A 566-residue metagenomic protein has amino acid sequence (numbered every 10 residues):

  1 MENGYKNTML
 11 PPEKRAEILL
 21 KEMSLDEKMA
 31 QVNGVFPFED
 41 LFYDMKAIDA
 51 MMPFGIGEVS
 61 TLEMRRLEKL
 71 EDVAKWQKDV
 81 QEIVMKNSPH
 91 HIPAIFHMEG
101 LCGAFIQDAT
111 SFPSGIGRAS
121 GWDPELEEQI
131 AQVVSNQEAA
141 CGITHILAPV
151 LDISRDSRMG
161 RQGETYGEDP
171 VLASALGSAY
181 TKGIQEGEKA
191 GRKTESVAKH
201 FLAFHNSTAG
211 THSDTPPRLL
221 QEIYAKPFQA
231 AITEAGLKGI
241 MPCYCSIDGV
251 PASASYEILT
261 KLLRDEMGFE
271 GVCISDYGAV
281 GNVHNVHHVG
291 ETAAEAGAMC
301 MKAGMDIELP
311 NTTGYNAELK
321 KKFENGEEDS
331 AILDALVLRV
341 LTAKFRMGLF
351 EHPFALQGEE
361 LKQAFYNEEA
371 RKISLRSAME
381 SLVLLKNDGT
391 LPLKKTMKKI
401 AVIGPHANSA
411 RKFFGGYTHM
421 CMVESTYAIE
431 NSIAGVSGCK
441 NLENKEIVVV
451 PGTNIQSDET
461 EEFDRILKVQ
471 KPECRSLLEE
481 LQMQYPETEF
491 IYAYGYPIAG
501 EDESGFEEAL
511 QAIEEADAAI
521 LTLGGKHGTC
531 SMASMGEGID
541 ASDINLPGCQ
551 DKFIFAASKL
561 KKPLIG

Functional and structural regions predicted by a protein language model:
M1-G566: Glycoside hydrolase catalytic-domain context in secreted enzymes
